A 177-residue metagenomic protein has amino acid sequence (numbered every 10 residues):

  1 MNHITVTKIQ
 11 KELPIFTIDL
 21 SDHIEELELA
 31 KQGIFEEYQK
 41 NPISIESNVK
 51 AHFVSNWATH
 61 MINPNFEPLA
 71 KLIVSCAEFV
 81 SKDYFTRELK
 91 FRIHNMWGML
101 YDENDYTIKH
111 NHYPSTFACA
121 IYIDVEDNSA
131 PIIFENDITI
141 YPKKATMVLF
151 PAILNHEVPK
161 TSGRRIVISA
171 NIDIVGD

Functional and structural regions predicted by a protein language model:
M1-E88: Non-heme Fe(II)/2-oxoglutarate
Y84-K160, R164-V167, D173-V175: Catalytic core of non-heme Fe(II) oxygenases with the double-stranded beta-helix
